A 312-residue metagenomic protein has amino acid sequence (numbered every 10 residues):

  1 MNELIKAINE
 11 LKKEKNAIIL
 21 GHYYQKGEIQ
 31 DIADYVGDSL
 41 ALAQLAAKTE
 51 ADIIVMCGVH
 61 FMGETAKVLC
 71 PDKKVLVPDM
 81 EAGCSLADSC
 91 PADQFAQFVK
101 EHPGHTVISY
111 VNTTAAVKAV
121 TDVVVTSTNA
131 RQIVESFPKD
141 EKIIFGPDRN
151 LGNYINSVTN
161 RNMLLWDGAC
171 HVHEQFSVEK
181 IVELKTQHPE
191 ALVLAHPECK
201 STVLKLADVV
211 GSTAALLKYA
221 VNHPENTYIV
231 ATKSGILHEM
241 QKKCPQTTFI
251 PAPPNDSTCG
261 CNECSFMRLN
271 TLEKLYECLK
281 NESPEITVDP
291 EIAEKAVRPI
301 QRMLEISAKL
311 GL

Functional and structural regions predicted by a protein language model:
M1-G211, A215-V230, L237, K242-A252 (+1 more regions): Active-site loop-to-helix "anion-binding N-cap" substructures in soluble metabolic enzymes
